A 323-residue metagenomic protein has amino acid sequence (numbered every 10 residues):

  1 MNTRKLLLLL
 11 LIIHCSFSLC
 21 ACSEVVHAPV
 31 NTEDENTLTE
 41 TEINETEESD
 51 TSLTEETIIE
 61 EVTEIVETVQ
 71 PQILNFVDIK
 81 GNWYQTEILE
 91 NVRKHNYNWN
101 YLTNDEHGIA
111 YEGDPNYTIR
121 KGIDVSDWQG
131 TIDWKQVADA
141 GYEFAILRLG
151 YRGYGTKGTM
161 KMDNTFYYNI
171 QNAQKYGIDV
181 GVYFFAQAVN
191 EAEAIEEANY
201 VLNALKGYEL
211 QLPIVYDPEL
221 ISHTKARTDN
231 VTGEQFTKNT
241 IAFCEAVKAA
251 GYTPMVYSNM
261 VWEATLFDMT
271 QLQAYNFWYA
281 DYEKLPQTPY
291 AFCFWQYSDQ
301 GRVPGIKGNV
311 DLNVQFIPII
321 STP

Functional and structural regions predicted by a protein language model:
M1-L6: Positively charged n-region of N-terminal signal peptides that target proteins for export
L19-A21: C-terminal motif of bacterial Sec signal peptides marking the signal peptidase cleavage site
S23-V25: Bacterial signal peptide processing site
A28-Q72, G81-Y84: Low-complexity, acidic Ser/Thr/Pro-rich repeat tracts that form intrinsically disordered stalk/linker regions of very
V69-G122, T270-P323: Functionally critical loop-and-helix segments that line ligand-binding/catalytic clefts of soluble enzyme domains
P115, I119-T240, K248-A250: Substrate-binding cleft of extracellular glycoside hydrolase catalytic domains
L202-Y216, L220-S222, F267-A291: Structural recognition of alpha->loop->beta junctions
G251-T265: Aromatic-lined carbohydrate-recognition surfaces of secreted/lumenal glycan-active proteins
